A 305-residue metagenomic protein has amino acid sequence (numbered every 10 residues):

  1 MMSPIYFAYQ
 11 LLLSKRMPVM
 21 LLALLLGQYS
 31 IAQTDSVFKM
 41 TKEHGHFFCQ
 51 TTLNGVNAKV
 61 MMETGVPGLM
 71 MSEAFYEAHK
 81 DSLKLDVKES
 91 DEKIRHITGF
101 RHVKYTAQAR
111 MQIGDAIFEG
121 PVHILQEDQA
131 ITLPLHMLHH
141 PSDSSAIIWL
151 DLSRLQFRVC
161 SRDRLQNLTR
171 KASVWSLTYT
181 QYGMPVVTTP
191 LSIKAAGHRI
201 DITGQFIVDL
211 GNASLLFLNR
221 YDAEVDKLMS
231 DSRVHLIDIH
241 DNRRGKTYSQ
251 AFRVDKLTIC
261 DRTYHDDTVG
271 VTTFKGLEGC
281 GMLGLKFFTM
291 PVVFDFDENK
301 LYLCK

Functional and structural regions predicted by a protein language model:
M1-S36: Bacterial Sec-dependent N-terminal signal peptides
Q33-K305: Pepsin/retropepsin-fold aspartyl endopeptidases
